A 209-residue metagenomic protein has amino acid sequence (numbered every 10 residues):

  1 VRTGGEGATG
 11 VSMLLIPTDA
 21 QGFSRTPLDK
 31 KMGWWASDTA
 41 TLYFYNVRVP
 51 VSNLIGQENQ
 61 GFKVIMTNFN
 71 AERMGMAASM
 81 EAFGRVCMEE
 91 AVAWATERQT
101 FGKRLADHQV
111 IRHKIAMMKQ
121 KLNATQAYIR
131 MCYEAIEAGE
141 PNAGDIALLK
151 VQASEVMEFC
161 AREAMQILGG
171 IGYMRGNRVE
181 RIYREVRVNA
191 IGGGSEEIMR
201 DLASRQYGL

Functional and structural regions predicted by a protein language model:
V1-R2, L15-P17, Y43-Y45, G56 (+1 more regions): Short beta-strand-to-turn element immediately C-terminal to the catalytic PLP-Schiff-base lysine in fold type I
V1-R25: A short core secondary-structure module
G4-A8, M32-A36, G56-E58, T67: Solvent-exposed alpha-helices and their adjacent loops that cap or buttress functional pockets in soluble metabolic
G7-M13, K30-M32, Y43-V47, R73-S79 (+1 more regions): Short C-terminal domain-edge/linker segments immediately following a structured domain
L15-G22, V51-S52, V92, M157-E158 (+1 more regions): Short linear motifs at secondary-structure transitions and domain/linker junctions
P17-P50: Flexible, small-/acidic-enriched active-site or ligand-binding loops
T41-Y43, N59-Q60, T67-L209: Alpha-helical interface subdomain recognition
N46-V64: Long, acidic (Asp/Glu-rich), low-complexity accessory segments flanking structured domains
